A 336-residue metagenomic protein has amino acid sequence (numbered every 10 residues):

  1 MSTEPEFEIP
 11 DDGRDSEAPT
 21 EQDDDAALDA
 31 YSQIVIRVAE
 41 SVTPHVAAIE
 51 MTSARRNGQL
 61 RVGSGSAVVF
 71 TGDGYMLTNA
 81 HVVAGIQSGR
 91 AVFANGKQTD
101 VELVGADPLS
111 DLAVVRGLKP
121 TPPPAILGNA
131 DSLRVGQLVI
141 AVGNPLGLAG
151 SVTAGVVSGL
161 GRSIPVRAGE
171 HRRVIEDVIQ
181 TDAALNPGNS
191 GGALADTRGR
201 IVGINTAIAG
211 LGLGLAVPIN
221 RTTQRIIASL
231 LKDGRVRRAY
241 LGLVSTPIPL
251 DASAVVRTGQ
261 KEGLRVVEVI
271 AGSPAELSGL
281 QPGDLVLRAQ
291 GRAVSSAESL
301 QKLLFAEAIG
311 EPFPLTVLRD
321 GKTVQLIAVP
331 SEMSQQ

Functional and structural regions predicted by a protein language model:
S2-E262, F305, G321, E332-Q336: Serine-dependent protease modules
L103, V157, V266-V269, V286: A structural signal for short, hydrophobic beta-strand segments that form beta-sheets in beta-rich/all-beta domains
K119-P124, L264-I270, A293-A297: Short, structured beta-strand/loop micro-motifs enriched in basic residues and often containing a Trp
A130, N220, G272-P274, A297: Residues at or immediately preceding the N-termini of alpha-helices
S190-A193, P249-R257, I270-R288, L303: PDZ/PDZ-like domain micro-motif
A228-R235, R265, L277-Q281, L287-A293 (+1 more regions): PDZ-domain C-terminal substructure recognizer with occasional recognition of PDZ-binding tails
